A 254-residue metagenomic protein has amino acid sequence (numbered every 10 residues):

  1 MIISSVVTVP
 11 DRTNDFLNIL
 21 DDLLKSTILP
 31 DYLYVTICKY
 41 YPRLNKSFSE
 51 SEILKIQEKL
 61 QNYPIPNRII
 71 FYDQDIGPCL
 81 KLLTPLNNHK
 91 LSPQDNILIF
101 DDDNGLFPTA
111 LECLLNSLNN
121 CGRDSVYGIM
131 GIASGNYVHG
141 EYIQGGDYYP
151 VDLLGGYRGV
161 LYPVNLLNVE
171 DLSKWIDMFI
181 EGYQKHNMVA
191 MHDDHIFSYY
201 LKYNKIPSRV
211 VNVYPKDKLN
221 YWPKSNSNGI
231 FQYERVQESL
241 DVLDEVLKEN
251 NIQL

Functional and structural regions predicted by a protein language model:
M1-I2, V7, D15-I19, S173-L254: C-terminal catalytic/acceptor-binding lobe
I2-I3, L24-V35, I65-R68, D95: Short loop->beta transition adjacent to catalytic acidic/histidine clusters or analogous donor-positioning motifs
I19-Y32, K39-N45, E52: Short, acidic, metal-binding catalytic loop of nucleotide-sugar glycosyltransferases
Q61-I76: Conserved donor nucleotide-binding strand/loop of the catalytic core
D73-K81, A190-M191: A short, glycine-/small-residue-rich helix N-cap motif at loop->alpha-helix starts within glycosyltransferase
L82-N96: Active-site nucleotide-sugar/metal-binding loop of Leloir-type enzymes
P85, H89, G105-E181: Conserved catalytic core of nucleotide-sugar-dependent glycosyltransferases
P93-G105: Short beta-strand-to-loop acidic/aromatic patch adjacent to the donor-nucleotide binding site
